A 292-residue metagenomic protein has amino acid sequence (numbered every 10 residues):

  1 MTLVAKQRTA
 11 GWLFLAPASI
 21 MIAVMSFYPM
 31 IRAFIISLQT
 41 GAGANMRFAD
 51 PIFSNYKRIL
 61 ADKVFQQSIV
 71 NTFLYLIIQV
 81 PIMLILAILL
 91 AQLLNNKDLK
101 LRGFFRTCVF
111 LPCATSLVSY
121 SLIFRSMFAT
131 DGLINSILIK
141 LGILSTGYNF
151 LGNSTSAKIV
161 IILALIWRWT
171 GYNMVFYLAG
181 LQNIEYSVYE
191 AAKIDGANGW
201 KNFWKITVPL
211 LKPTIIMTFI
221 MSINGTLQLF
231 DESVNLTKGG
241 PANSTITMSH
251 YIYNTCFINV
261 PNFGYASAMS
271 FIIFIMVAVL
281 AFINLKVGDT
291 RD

Functional and structural regions predicted by a protein language model:
L3-D292: A structural signal for multi-pass alpha-helical bundles of membrane permease subunits that mediate small-molecule
